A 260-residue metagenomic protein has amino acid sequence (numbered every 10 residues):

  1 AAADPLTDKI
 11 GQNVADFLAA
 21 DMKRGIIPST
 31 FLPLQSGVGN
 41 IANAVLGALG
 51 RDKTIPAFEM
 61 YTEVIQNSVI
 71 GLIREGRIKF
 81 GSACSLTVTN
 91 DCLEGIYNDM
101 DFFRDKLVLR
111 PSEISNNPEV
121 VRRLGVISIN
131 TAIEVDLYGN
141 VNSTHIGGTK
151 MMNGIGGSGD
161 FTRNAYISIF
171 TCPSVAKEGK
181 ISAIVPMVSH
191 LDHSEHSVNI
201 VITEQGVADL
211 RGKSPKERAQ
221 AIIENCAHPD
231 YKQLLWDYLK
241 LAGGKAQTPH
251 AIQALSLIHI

Functional and structural regions predicted by a protein language model:
A2-G95: N-terminal active-site beta-alpha-beta segment that forms phosphate/nucleotide-binding and substrate-recognition loops
A19, S29, T131-D136, V141-T149 (+1 more regions): Non-transmembrane, aqueous-exposed alpha-helical and coiled segments at domain scale
K53-N67, N140-T171, H193, N225-L234: Gly/Ser/Thr-rich active-site loops/lids in small-molecule metabolic enzymes that frequently grip phosphoryl groups
I65-V135: Ligand-binding beta-strand-loop-alpha-helix segment within the catalytic cores of soluble metabolic enzymes
V120-I129, I146-I155, F161-V198: Structured beta-strand/loop patches that form or line metal/cofactor-binding pockets in enzymes
H193-L241: A hydrophobic, small-residue-rich beta->alpha segment in the mid-to-C-terminal subdomain of diverse proteins
I258-I260: Conserved small/polar residues in nucleotide/adenosyl-binding loops
